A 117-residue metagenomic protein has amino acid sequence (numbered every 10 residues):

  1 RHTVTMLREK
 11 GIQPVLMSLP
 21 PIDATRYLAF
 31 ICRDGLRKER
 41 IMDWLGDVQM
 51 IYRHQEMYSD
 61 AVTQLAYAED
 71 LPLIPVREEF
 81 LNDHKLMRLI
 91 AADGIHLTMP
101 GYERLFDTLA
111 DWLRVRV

Functional and structural regions predicted by a protein language model:
R1-V117: Alpha-helical cap/lid subdomain in secreted, periplasmic, or secretory-pathway luminal O-acyl-processing enzymes
